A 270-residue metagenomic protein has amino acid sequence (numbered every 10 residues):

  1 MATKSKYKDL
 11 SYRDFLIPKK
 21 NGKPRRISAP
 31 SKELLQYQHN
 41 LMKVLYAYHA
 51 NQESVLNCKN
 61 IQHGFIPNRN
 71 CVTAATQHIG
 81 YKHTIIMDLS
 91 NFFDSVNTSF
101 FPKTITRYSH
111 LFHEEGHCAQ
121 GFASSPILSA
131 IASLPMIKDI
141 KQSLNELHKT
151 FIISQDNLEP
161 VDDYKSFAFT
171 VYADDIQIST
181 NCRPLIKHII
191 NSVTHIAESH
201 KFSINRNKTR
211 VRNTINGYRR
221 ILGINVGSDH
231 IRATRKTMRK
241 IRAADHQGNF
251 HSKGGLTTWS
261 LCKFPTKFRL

Functional and structural regions predicted by a protein language model:
M1-F122, P126-K165, R183-L270: Right-hand nucleic-acid polymerase module
F167-V171: Short beta-strand
S179-N181: Short hydrophobic/aromatic beta-strand micro-patches that form the beta-sheet surface supporting nucleotide- or nucleic
